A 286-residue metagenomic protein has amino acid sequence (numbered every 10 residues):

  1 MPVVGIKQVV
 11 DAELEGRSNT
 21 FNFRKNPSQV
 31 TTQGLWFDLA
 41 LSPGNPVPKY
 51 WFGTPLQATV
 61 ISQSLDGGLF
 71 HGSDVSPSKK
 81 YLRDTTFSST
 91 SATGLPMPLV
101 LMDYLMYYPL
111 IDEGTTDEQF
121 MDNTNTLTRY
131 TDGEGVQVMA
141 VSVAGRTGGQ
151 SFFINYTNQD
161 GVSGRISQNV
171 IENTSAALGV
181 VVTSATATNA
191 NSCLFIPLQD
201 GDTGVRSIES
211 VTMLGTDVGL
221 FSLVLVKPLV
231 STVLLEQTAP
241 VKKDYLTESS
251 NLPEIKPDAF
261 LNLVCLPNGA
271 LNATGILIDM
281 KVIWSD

Functional and structural regions predicted by a protein language model:
M1-D286: Polar, enzyme-active/binding microenvironments
